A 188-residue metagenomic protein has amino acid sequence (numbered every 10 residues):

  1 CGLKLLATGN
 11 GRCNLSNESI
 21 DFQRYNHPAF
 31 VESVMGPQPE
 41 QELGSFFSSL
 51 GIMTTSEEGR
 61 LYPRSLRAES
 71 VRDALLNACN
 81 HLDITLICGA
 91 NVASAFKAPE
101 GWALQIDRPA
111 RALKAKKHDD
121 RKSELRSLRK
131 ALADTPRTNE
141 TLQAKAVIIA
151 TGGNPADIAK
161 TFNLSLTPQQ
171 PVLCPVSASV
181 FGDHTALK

Functional and structural regions predicted by a protein language model:
C1-N10: Glycine-rich FAD pyrophosphate-binding loop
A7, E69, N77-K188: Predominantly flavin-linked oxidoreductase catalytic cores and closely associated redox partners
G9-E58: Glycine-rich active-site loop/strand segments that organize a redox cofactor
A29-S33, Y62, Q143-K145: Short, contiguous strand/loop micro-motifs
G36-L43, R64, A68-R72, P155: Generic structural signal for well-ordered, non-membrane alpha-helical segments in soluble metabolic enzymes
L43, F47, L75, I158-K160: Structural element of the ATP-grasp superfamily
S49, M53-A74: Mobile, glycine/GP-rich and aromatic-enriched active-site lid/loop segments adjacent to catalytic centers
